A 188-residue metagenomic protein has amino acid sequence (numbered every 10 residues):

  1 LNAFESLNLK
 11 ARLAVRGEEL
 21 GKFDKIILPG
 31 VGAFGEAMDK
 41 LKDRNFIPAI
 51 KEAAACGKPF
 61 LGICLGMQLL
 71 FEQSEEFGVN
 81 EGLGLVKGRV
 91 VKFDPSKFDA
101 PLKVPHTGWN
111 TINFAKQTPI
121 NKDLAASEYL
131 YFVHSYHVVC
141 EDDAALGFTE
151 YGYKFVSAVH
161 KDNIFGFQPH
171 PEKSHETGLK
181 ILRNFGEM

Functional and structural regions predicted by a protein language model:
L1-L61, L65, G78, R89-F98 (+1 more regions): N-terminal beta1-alpha1 cap of cysteine-dependent amidohydrolase-like domains
L20, D123-L124, V159: Short, flexible hinge/linker loops that cap or flank conserved catalytic cores
I27, V86, F165: Conserved Rossmann-like nucleotide-binding pocket used by diverse enzymes that bind dinucleotide cofactors
L61, Y129-L130, I164-F165: Catalytic His-Asp charge-relay segment
C64, H134, H170: Histidine-centered divalent metal-coordination motifs
L69-F71: Hydrolases whose catalytic domains are alpha/beta-hydrolase-1, hotdog thioesterase, or metallo-beta-lactamase-like
Q73-Y153: Pocket-forming structural segment of enzyme catalytic cores
H137-M188: C-terminal and late-domain segments of enzyme folds
